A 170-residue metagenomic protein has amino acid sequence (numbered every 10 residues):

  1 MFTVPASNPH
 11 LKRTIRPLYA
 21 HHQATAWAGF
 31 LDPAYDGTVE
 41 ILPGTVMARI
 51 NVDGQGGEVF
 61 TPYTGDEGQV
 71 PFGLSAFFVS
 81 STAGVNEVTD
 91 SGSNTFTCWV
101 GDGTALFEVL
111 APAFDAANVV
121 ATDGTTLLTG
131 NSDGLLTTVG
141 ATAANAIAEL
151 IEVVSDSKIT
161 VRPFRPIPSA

Functional and structural regions predicted by a protein language model:
M1-A170: Surface-exposed, low-hydrophobicity beta-strand/loop segments enriched in small/polar/acidic residues
